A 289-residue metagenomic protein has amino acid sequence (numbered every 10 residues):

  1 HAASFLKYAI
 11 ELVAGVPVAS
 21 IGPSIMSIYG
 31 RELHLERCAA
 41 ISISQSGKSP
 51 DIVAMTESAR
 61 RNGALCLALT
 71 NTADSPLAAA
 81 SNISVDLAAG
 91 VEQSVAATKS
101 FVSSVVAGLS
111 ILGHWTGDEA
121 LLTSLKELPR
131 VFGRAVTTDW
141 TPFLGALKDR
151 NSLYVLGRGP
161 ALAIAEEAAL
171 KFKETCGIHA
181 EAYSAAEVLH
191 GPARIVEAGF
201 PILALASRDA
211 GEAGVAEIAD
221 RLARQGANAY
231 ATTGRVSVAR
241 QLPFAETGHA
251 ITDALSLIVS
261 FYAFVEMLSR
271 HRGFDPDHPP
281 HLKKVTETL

Functional and structural regions predicted by a protein language model:
H1-R130, R158, A193, A198-P201 (+2 more regions): Glycine-rich phosphate-binding loops that contact phosphosugars or nucleotide phosphates
A2-L6, A165-E167, K171, I258 (+1 more regions): Conserved phosphate/anionic-ligand binding catalytic regions in large, soluble enzymes, centered on
A19-M26, C66, R134-T138, A182-V188: Short gly/ser/thr-rich secondary-structure transition/capping motifs
E32-H34, W140-R150, V196: Glycine-rich phosphate/diphosphate-binding loops that line cofactor/substrate pockets in enzymes
A79, I111-G145, G273-L289: Internal, active-site/partner-interface "lid" segment
K148-G214, Q225-G226: Acidic catalytic cores of enzymes that act on phosphate-bearing nucleotides/polynucleotides
R240, G248-L289: Generic C-terminus detector
